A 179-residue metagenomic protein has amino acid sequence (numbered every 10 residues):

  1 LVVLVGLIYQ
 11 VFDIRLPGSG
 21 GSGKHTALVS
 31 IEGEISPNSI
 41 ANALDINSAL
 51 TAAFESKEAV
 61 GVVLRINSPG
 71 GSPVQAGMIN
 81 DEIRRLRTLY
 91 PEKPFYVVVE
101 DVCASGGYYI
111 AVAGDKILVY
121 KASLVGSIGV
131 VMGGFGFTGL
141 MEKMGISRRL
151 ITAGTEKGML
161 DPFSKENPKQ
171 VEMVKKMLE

Functional and structural regions predicted by a protein language model:
L1-K93, V102-E179: Small-residue-centered hinge/linker elements
